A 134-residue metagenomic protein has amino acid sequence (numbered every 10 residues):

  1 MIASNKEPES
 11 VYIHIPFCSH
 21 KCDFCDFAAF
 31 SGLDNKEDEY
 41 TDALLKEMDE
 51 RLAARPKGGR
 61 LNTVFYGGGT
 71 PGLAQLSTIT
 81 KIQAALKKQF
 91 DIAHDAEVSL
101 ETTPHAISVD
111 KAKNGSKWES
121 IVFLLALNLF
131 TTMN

Functional and structural regions predicted by a protein language model:
M1-K6, L44: Radical SAM enzyme core and accessory elements
N5-E39, L127-N134: Canonical Radical SAM [4Fe-4S] cluster-binding loop centered on the CxxxCxxC motif and its immediate flanking residues
E9, N62, A96, I121: Short acidic/polar active-site loop segments enriched in Thr and Asp
E39-A53: Radical SAM [4Fe-4S] cluster-binding motif and immediate context
D49, R55-Q89, V98-K117, T131-N134: Conserved glycine-rich "GG(E/T)P / GGGxP" loop and the immediately following alpha-helix in the radical SAM core
I92: A short alpha->loop->secondary-structure connector
K117-L129: Conserved C-terminal portion of the radical SAM core fold that forms the substrate/S-adenosylmethionine-binding
